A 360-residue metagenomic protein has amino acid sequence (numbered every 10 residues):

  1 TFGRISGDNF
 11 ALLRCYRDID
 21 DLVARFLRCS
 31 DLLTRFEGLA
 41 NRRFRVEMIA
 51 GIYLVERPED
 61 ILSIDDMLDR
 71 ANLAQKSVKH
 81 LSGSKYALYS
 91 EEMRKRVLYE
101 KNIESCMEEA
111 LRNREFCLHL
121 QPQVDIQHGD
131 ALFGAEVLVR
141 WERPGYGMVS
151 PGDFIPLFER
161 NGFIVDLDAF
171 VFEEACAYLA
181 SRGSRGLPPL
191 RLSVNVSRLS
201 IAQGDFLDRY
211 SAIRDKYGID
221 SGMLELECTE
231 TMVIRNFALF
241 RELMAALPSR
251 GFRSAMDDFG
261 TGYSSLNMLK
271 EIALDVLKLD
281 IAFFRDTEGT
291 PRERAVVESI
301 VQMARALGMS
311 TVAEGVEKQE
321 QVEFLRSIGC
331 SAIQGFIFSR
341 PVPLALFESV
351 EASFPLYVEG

Functional and structural regions predicted by a protein language model:
T1-K101, S105: Cyclic-dinucleotide signaling modules
L12-R17, T34, V55-E56, E142 (+5 more regions): Residue-level recognition of strand-loop junctions within catalytic nucleotide-signaling folds
S30, L179-G183, R214-D215, R241-S249 (+2 more regions): Surface-exposed amphipathic alpha-helices with a cationic face
D31-R43, Y178-S184, R214, P355-Y357: Short catalytic/binding micro-motifs of nucleotide second-messenger systems
E56-E59, L73-H119, F158-G162, R198-L207 (+2 more regions): C-di-GMP signaling machinery
P58, H128-E136, F163-L239, G315 (+1 more regions): Catalytic core of bacterial c-di-GMP phosphodiesterases, primarily the EAL and HD-GYP domains, capturing alpha-helical
Y99-L157, N195, M256, A313 (+2 more regions): Active-site core of bacterial EAL-family cyclic-dinucleotide phosphodiesterase domains
P144-G145, S197-G204, M223-A238, R250-G360: EAL-family c-di-GMP phosphodiesterase catalytic domain
